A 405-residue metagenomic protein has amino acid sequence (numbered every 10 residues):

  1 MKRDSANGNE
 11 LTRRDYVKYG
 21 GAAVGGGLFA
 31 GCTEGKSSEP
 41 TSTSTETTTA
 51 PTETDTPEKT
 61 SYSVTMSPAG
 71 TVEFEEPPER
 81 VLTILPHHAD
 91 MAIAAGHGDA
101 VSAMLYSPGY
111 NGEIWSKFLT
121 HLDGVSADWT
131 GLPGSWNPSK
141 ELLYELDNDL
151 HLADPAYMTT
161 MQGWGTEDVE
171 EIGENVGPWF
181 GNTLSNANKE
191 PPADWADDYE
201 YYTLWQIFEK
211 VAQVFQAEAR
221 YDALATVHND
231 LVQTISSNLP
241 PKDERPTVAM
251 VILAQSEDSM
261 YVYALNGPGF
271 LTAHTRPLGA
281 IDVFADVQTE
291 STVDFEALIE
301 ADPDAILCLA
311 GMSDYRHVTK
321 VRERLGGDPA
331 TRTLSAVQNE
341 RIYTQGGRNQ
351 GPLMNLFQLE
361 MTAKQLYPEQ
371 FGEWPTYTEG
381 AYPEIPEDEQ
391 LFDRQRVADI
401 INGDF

Functional and structural regions predicted by a protein language model:
K2-M91, E218-V251, L309-A310, F371-F405: Bacterial Sec-exported substrate-binding components of ABC uptake systems
T71-P78, T120-G131, E218, P277-V287: A local structural motif
R80, I84-W164, V169-P178: A short, structured surface patch at a secondary-structure boundary
L82-T83, S102-M104, L150-D154, W179-N182 (+4 more regions): Structural recognition of the beta-strand scaffold that forms the well-ordered cores of secreted hydrolase catalytic
P86-D90, S107-Y110, A156-M161, S185-K189 (+4 more regions): Solvent-exposed loop/turn segments at secondary-structure junctions within structured extracellular/periplasmic domains
V125, A285-T289, A297, A301 (+4 more regions): Acidic/histidine-enriched, beta-strand-rich ligand/metal-binding domains
E167-E257, Q345-F405: Extracytoplasmic substrate-binding proteins
Y261-E290: Alpha-helical, coiled-coil/dimerization segments enriched in small aliphatic residues
